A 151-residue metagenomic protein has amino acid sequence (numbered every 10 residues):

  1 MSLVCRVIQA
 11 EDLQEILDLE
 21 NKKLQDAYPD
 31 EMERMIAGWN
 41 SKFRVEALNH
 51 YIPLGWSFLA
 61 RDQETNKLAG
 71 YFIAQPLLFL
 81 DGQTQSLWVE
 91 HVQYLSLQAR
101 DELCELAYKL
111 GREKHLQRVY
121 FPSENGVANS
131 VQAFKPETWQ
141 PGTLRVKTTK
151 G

Functional and structural regions predicted by a protein language model:
L3-D18, A27: A short beta-loop-alpha structural element at the N-terminal edge of CoA-dependent acyl/N-acetyltransferase catalytic
Q25-V45: Conserved GNAT-fold acetyl-CoA-binding loop/helix
V45-L59: A short helix-loop-beta-strand connector motif used in the catalytic cores of GNAT acetyltransferases and, in some
L59, K67-P76: Conserved beta-strand in the GNAT
L77-V89, W139-Q140: A conserved beta-turn-beta hairpin within the catalytic core of GNAT-like acetyltransferases that forms part
L87-A99: A short, internal acetyl-CoA/4′-phosphopantetheine-binding micro-motif in the GNAT/acyltransferase core
R112-E124: Conserved GNAT acetyl-CoA-binding A-motif
F121-T143: Conserved active-site alpha-helix within GNAT-family acetyltransferase domains
